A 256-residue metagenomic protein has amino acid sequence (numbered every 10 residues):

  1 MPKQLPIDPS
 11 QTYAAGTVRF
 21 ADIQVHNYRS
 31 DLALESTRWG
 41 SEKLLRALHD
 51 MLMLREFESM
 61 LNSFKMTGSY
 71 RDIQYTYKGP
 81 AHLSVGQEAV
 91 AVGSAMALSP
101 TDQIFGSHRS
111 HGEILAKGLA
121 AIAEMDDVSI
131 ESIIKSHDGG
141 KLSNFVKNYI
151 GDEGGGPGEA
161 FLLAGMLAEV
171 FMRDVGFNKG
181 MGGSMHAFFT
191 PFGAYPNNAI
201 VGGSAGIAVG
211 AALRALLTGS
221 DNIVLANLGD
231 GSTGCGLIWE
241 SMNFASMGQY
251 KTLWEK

Functional and structural regions predicted by a protein language model:
M1-S129, K135-D138: N-terminal amphipathic, basic-rich helices that act as targeting or association modules
D72-E255: Cofactor-binding active-site loop characterized by glycine-rich and histidine/acidic residues
